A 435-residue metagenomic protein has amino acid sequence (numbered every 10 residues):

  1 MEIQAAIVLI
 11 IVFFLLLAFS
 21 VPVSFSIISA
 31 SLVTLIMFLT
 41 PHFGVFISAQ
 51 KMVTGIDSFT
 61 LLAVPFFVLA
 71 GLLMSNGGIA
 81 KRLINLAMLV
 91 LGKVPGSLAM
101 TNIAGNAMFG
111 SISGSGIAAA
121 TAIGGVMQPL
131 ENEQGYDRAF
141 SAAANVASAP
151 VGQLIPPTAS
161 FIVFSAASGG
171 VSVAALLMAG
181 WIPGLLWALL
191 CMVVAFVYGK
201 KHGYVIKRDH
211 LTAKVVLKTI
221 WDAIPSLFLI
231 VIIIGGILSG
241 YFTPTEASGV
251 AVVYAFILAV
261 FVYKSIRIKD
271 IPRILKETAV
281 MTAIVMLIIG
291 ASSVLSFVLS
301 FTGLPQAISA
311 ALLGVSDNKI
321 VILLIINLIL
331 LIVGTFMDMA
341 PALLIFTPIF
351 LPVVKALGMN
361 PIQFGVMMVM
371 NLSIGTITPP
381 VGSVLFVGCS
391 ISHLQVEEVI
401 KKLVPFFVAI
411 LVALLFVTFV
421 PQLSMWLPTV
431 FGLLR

Functional and structural regions predicted by a protein language model:
M1-R435: Alpha-helical transmembrane segments of multi-pass membrane transport proteins
